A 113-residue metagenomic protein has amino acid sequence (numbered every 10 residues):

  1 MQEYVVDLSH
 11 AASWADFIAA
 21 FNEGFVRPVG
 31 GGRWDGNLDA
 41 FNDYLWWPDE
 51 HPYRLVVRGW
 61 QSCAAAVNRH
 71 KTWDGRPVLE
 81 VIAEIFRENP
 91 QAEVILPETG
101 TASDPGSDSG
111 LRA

Functional and structural regions predicted by a protein language model:
M1-A40, W47-A113: N-terminal intrinsically disordered, low-complexity segments enriched in P/E/S/T
